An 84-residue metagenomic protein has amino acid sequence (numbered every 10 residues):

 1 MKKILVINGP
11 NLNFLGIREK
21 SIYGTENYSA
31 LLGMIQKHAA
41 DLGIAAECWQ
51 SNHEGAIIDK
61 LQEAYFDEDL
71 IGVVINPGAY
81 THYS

Functional and structural regions predicted by a protein language model:
M1-I4: Extreme N-terminal starter segment of soluble prokaryotic enzymes
L12: Active-site donor-nucleotide binding/catalytic segment of nucleotide-sugar enzymes
L15-A30: Glycine- and acidic-residue-enriched helix-capping/strand-helix junction motifs
Y28-D41: Loop-to-helix element that buttresses phosphate recognition and phosphoryl-transfer chemistry
D41-S84: Helix-adjacent hinge/juxtasegments
